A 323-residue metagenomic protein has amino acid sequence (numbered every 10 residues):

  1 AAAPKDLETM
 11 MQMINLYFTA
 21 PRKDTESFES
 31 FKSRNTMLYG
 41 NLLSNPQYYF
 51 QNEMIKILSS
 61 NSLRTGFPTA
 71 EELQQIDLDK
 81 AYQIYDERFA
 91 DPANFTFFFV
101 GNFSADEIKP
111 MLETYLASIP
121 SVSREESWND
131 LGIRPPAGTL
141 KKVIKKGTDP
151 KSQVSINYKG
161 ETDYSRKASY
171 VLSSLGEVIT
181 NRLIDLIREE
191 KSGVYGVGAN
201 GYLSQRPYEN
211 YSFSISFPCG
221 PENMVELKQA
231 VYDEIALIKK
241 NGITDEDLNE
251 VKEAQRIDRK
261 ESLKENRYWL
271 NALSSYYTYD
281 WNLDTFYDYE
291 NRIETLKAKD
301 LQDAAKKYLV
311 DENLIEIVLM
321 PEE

Functional and structural regions predicted by a protein language model:
A1-E125, K191, V197-E323: Charge-rich, well-structured scaffold segments of protease-associated domains
R124-R182: His/Glu-based metal-binding/catalytic segments typifying zinc-dependent metallopeptidases
